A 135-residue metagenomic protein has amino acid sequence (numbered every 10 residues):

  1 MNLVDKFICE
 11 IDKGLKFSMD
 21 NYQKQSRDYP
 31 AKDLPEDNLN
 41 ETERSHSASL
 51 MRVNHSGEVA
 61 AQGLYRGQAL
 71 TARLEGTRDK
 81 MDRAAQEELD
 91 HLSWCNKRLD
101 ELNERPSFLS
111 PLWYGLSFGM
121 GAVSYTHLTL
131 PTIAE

Functional and structural regions predicted by a protein language model:
M1-H55: Terminal targeting/low-complexity segments that flank the catalytic cores of oxidoreductases
Y29-H46, A61-K80: Helix-loop segments that flank and shape redox-cofactor active sites
S45-S56, E75-D90: Alpha-helical scaffold segments that form or flank carboxylate-/histidine-based iron centers
Q62, A69, D79-P111: Conserved alpha-helical segments that form or flank metal/cofactor-binding pockets of metalloenzymes
L112-F118: Short, conserved phosphate-binding/catalytic loop or strand-edge motifs used in phosphoryl-/nucleotidyl-transfer
T126-T132: Conserved small/polar residues in nucleotide/adenosyl-binding loops
